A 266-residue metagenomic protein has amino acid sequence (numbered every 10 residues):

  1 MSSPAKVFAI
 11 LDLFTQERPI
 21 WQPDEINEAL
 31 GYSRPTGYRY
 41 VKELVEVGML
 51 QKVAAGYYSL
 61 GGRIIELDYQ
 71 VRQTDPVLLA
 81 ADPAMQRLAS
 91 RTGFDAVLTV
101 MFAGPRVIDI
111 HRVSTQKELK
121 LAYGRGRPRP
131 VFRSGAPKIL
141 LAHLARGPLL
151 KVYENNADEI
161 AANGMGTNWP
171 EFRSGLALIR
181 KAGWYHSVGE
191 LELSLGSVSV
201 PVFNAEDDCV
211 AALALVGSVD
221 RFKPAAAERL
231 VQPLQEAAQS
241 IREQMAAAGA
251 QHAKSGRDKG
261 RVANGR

Functional and structural regions predicted by a protein language model:
M1-P4, P23, G61, T74 (+7 more regions): Short, structured helix-loop boundary elements
M1-T74, L78, Q239-A247, G265-R266: N-terminal helix-turn-helix
L50-Q51, L98, V202: A structural signal for short hydrophobic beta-strand segments in well-ordered beta-sheet cores
L60-N155: Amphipathic alpha-helical effector-binding/dimerization core of metabolite-sensing transcriptional regulators
P130-V131, K138-H143, L150-V152, A162 (+1 more regions): Regulatory sensory and allosteric helical modules in signal-transduction proteins and certain transcription factors
K151-Y153, A157-E159, A238-R266: Cysteine/selenocysteine-centered motifs that mediate thiol-based redox chemistry or coordinate metal-sulfur cofactors
M165-S240: Extended hydrophobic
